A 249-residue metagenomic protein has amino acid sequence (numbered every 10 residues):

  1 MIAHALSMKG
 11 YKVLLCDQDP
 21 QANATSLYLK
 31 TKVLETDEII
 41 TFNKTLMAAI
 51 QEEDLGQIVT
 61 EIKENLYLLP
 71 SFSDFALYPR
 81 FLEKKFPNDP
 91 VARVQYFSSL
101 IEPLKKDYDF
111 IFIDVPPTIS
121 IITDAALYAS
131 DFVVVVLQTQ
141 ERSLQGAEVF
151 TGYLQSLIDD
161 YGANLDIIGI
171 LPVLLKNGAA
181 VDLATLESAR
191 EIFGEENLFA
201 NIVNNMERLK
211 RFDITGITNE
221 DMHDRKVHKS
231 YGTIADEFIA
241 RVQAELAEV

Functional and structural regions predicted by a protein language model:
M1-V249: P-loop NTP-binding core
